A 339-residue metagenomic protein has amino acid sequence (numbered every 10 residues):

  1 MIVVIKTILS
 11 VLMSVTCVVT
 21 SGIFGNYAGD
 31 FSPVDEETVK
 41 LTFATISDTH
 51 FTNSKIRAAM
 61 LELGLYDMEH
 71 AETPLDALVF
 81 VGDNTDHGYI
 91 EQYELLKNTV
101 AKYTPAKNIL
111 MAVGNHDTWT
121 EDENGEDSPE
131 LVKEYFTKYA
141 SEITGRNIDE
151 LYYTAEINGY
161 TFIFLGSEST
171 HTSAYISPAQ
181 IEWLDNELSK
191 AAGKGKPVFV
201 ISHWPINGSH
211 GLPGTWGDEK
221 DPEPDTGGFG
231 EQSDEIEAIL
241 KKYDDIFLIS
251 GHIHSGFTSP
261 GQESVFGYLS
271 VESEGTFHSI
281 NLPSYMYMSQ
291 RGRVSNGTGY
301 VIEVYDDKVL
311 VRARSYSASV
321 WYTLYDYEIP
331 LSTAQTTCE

Functional and structural regions predicted by a protein language model:
M1-N26: Gram-positive cell-envelope targeting signals
G22-E94: N-terminal active-site segment of His-dependent metallophosphoesterases
E37, G292-R293, G297-E339: A short C-terminal boundary segment appended to hydrolase-like catalytic domains
K40-N53, G159-S169, F199-H203, F277-S284 (+1 more regions): Active-site-proximal beta-strand elements of phosphoester/diester hydrolases
F43-L63, T85-G88, W119-G145, H171-A174 (+4 more regions): Acidic/histidine-rich helix-loop elements that form or flank divalent-metal/phosphate-binding sites at the catalytic
T45-S47, L78-D83, I109-N115, L165 (+3 more regions): Active-site neighborhood of phospho(di)ester-bond hydrolases with catalytic His/Asp-centered motifs
I90-K194, E235-K242, T258-Y287, V294-Y305 (+2 more regions): Extended active-site neighborhood of metal-dependent phosphoesterases/phosphodiesterases
Y175-S177, A191-S250: Active-site-proximal segments of metal-dependent phosphoesterases and phosphodiesterases across multiple
